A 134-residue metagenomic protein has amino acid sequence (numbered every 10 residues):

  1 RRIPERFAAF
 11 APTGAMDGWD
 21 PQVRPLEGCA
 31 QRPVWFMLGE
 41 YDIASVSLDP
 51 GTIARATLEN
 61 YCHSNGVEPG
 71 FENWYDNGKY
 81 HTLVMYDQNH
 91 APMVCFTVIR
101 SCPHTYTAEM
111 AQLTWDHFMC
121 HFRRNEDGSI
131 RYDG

Functional and structural regions predicted by a protein language model:
R1-E5: Short glycine-enriched nucleophile-adjacent loop and the immediately C-terminal alpha-helix near the catalytic center
R6-A9, H117: Intrinsic disorder/low-structure terminal segments
A8-A91, S101-H104: The feature captures the conserved acid-bearing segment of alpha/beta-hydrolase catalytic domains
C95-A111, W115: Active-site-adjacent mobile loop/cap segments within catalytic or ligand-binding domains
E109-G134: Catalytic active-site module of serine/aspartate enzymes centered on a nucleophile-bearing elbow/loop
